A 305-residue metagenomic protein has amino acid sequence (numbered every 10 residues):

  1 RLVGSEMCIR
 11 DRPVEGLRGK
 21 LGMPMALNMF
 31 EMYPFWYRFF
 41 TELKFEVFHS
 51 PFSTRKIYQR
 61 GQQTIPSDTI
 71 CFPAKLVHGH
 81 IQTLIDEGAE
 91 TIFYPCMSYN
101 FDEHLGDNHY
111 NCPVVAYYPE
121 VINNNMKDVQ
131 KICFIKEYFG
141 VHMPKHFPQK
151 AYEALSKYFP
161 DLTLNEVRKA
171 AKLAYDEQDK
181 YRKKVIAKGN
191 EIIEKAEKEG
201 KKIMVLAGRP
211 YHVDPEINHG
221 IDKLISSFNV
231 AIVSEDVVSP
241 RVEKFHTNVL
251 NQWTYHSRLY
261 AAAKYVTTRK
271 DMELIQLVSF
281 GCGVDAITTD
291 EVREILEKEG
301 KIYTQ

Functional and structural regions predicted by a protein language model:
R1, E90, P95-Y99, L105-P160 (+2 more regions): Peripheral docking tails and interdomain loops at the edges of cofactor- or intermediate-handling domains
L2-I9: Short, small-residue-biased leader/transition segments that mark boundaries at the very start of proteins
R10-R18, I85-A89, E191-K202, V266-K270: Glycine-rich phosphate/diphosphate-binding loops that line cofactor/substrate pockets in enzymes
G19-A26, T64, Y94, I135-K136 (+3 more regions): Short glycine-rich or small-residue beta-strand-to-loop segments that form or flank ligand, phosphate, metal/Fe-S
N28, M32-S50, Y58-Q63, E194 (+1 more regions): Redox- and metal-dependent alpha/beta enzyme cores, enriched for Fe-S-associated oxidoreductases and cofactor-handling
Y33-F35, Q59-T64, D102-Y110, K145-Y152 (+3 more regions): Short acidic, glycine/serine/threonine-rich loops at helix termini
T54-G88, Y99, S239-V284: Glycine-rich, anion-gripping cofactor-binding loops and their flanking helix/strand elements in enzyme active sites
Y138-I217, I221-K223: Active-site phosphate/pyrophosphate-binding segments
